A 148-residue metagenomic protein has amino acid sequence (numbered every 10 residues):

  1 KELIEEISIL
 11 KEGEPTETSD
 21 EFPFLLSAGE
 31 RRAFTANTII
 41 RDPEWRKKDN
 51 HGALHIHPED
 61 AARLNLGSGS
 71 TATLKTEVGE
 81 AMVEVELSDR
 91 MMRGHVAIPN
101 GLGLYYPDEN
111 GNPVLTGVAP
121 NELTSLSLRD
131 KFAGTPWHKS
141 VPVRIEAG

Functional and structural regions predicted by a protein language model:
K1-E44: Long, low-complexity segments enriched in small/aliphatic residues
N37, D42-H55, E59-G148: Long, contiguous, secondary-structure-rich segments that constitute the structural scaffold of globular domains
